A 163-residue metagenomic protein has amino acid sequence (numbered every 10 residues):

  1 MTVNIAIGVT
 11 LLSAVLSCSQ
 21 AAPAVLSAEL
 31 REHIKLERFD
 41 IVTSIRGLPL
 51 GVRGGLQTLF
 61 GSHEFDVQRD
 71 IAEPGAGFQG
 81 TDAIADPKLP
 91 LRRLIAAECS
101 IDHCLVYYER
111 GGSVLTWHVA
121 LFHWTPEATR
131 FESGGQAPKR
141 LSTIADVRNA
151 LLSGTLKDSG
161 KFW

Functional and structural regions predicted by a protein language model:
M1-I5: Positively charged n-region of N-terminal signal peptides that target proteins for export
A6-S17: Bacterial N-terminal signal peptides
S19-D102, G135-W163: Flexible low-complexity loop/turn motifs enriched in small/helix-breaking residues
H103-E109: Short beta-strand elements that form the blades of beta-propeller/WD-repeat-like and other beta-sheet-rich scaffold
R110-S113, P138-K139: Solvent-exposed loop/turn segments at secondary-structure junctions within structured extracellular/periplasmic domains
V114-A120: Structural motif
W124-T129: Short loop/turn segments immediately following beta-strands, especially the blade-tip and inter-blade linker loops
